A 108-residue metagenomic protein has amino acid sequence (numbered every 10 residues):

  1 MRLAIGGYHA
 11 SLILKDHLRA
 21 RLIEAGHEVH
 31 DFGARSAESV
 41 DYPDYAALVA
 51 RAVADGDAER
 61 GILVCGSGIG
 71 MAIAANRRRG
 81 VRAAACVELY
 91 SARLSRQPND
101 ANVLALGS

Functional and structural regions predicted by a protein language model:
R2-G6, A10-I13, L89-S108: C-terminal binding/interaction regions
I13-E24: Short, solvent-exposed amphipathic alpha-helices that sit in or adjacent to ligand/effector-binding or catalytic
K15, A46, M71-A72, A92: A general structural signal for well-ordered alpha-helical segments in protein cores
E28-S39: A short beta-strand-loop structural module common to alpha/beta enzyme folds
A34-R35, S67, Y90, S108: Short, ordered loop/turn segments at secondary-structure junctions
E38-A47: Structural motif
L48-A85: Helix-adjacent hinge/juxtasegments
